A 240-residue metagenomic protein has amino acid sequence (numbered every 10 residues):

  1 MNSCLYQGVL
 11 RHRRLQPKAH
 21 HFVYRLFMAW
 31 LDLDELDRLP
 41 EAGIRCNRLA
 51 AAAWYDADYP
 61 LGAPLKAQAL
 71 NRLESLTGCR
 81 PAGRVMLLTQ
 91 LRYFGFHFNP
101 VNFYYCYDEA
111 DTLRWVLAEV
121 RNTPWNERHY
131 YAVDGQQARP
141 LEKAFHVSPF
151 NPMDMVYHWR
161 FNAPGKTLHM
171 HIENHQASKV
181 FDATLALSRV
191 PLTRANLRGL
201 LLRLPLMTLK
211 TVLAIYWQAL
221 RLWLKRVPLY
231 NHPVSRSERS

Functional and structural regions predicted by a protein language model:
M1-S240: Mature, function-bearing regions of proteins
